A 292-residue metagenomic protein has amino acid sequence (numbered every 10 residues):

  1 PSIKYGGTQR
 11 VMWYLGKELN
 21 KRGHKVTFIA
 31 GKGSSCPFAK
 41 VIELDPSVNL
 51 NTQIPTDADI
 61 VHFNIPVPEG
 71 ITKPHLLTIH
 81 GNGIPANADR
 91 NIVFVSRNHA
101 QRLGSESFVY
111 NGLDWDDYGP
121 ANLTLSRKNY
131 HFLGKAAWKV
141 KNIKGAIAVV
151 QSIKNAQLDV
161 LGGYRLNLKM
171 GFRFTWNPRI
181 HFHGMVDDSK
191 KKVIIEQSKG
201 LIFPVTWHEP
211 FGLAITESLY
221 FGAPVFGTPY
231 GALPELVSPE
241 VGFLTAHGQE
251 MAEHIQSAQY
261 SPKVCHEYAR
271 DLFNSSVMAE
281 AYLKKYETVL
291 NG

Functional and structural regions predicted by a protein language model:
P1-G6, W13-L50: N-terminal strand-loop element at the rim of the active site of nucleotide-sugar-dependent glycosyltransferases
V48, E253-G292: A charged, aromatic-enriched C-terminal amphipathic alpha-helix characteristic of glycosyltransferases across folds
E106-L113, D117-L161: Conserved donor-binding/catalytic core segment of Leloir-type glycosyltransferases
A137-K141, T206-L213, P234-E235: Nucleotide-sugar-dependent
M170-S189: Nucleotide-activated donor-binding/catalytic signature segment of Leloir-type glycosyltransferases, i.e., the conserved
K192, I215-Y220, P234-E235: Short alpha-helical segment that forms part of, or immediately flanks, the ligand-binding pocket in carbohydrate-active
P224-G227: Short hydrophobic beta-strand element within catalytic cores of glycosyltransferases and related nucleotide-activated
L236-Q249, I255-Q259: Conserved acidic donor-binding segment of nucleotide-sugar-dependent glycosyltransferases
